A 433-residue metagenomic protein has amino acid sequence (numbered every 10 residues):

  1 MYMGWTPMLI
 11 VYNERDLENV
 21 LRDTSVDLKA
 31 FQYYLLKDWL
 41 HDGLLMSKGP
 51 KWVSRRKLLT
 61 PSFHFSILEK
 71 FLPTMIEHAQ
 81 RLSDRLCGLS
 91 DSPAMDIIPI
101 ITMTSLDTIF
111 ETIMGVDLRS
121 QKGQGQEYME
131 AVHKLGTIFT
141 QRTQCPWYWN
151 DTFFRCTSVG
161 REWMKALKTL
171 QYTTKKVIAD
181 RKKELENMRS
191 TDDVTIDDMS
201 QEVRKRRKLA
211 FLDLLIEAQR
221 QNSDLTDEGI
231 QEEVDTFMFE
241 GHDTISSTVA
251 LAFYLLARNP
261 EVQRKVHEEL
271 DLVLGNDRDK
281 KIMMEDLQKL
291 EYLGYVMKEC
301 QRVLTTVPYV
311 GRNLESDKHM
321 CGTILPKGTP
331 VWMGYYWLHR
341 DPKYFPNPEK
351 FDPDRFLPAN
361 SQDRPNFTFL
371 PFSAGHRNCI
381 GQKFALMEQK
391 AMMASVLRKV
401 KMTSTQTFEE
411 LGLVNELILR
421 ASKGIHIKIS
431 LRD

Functional and structural regions predicted by a protein language model:
M1-T74, H78, S92-I97, I101-F110 (+3 more regions): Cytochrome P450 substrate-recognition site 1
Y2-L9, S66-E77, C87-E111, R119-Y128 (+7 more regions): Cytochrome P450
S54, P61, E240, C321 (+2 more regions): Cytochrome P450 heme-thiolate "Cys pocket" and heme-binding signature region
H64, L106, A166-V249, R278-D286 (+5 more regions): Conserved cytochrome P450 catalytic core segment spanning the I/J/K helices
S105, I109, I113, A166 (+8 more regions): Central I-helix of cytochrome P450 enzymes
P260-V262, Q382-L419: Cytochrome P450 heme-binding "Cys pocket" and the immediately downstream C-terminal segment
P330, K401, L419-D433: C-terminal helix/juxtamembrane-tail motif
M333-S361: Conserved cytochrome P450 K-helix/beta-meander segment immediately N-terminal to the heme-binding cysteine loop
